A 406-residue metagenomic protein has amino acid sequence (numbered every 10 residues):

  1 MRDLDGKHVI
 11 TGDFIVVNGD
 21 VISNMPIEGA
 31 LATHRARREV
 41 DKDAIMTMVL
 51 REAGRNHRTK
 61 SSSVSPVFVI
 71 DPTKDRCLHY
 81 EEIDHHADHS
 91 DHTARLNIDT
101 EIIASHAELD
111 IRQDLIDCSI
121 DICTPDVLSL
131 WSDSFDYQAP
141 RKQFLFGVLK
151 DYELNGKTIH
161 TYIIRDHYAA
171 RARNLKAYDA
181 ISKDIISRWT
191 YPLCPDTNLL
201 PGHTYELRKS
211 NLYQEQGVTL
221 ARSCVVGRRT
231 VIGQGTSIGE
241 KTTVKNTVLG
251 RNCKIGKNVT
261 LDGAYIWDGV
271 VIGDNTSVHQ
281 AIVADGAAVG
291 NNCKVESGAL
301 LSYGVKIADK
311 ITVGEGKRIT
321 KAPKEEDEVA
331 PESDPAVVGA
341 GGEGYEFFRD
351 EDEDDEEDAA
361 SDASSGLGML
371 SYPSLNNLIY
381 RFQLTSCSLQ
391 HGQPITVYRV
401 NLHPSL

Functional and structural regions predicted by a protein language model:
M1-W189, L370-P373, L378-F382, Y398 (+1 more regions): Unchanged
V21, F135-L406: Left-handed beta-helix
